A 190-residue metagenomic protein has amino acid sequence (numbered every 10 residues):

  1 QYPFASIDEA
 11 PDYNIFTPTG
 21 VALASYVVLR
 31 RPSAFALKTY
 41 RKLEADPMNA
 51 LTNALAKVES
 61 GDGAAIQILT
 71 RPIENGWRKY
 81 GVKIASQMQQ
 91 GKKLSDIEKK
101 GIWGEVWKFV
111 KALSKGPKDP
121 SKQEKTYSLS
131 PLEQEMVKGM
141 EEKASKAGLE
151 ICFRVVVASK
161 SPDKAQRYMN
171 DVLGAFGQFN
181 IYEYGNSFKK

Functional and structural regions predicted by a protein language model:
Q1-K190: Extended, folded cores of ATP/NTP-driven motor/assembly subunits in large transport and secretion machines
